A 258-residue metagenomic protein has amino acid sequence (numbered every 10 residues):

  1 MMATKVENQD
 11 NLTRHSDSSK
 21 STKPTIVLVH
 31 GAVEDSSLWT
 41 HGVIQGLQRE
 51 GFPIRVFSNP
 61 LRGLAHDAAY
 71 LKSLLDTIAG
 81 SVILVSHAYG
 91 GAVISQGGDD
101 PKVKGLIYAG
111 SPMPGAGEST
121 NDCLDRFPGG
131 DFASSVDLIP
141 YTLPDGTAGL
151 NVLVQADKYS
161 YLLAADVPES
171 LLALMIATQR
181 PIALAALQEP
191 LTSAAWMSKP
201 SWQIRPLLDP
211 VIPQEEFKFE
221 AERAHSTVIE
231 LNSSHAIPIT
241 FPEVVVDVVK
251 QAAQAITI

Functional and structural regions predicted by a protein language model:
K20-A65, V82-I83, Q96: Conserved HGGG/HGGXW glycine-rich cap/lid loop of the alpha/beta-hydrolase fold
H66-V82: Conserved acidic catalytic loop of the alpha/beta-hydrolase fold
V85-G90, I94: Gly/Ala-rich beta-loop-alpha elbow adjacent to hydrolase catalytic centers
D99-V103, I107-D145, A183-A186, E220: Flexible "cap/lid" loop of the alpha/beta hydrolase fold
L174-A195: Active-site nucleophile elbow and catalytic-triad environment of alpha/beta-hydrolase enzymes
W196-S201, A224-S226: Short, proline-enriched alpha-helix->beta-strand connector loops that line the catalytic pocket of alpha/beta-hydrolase
Q203-R205: Short beta-strand/loop motif that positions the catalytic acidic residue of the alpha/beta-hydrolase fold
L207-I239, A252: Conserved loop-alpha-helix segment in the C-terminal half of the alpha/beta-hydrolase fold that carries the catalytic
